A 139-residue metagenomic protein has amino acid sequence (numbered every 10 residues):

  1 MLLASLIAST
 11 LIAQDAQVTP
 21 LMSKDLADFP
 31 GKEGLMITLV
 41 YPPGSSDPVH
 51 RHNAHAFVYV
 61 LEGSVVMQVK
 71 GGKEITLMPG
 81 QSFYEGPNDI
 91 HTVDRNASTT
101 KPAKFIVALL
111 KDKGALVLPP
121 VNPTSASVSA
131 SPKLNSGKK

Functional and structural regions predicted by a protein language model:
M1-L35, Q68, Y84, P102 (+1 more regions): A short, N-terminal "cap"/entry segment at the start of jelly-roll beta-barrel domains of the cupin/DSBH fold
M22-A54: N-terminal targeting signals for Sec/Tat export/insertion, comprising classic cleavable signal peptides
L26-G31, V40-P42, G71-N88: Short acidic-glycine-tyrosine-enriched beta hairpin
P30-G31, R51, Y59, T76 (+1 more regions): Extracellular/periplasmic catalytic domains that process cell-envelope and extracellular macromolecules
M36-T38, F57, S82-Y84, V107: Conserved hydrophobic/aromatic beta-strand scaffold that supports enzyme active sites
S46-P48, V66, F83-N96: Histidine-centered metal-chelating micro-motifs
H52-G71, P79-Q81: Glycine- and acidic-residue-biased ligand/ion/polar-headgroup-sensing regions
E74, N88-A115: Ligand-binding loop in jelly-roll beta-barrel domains
